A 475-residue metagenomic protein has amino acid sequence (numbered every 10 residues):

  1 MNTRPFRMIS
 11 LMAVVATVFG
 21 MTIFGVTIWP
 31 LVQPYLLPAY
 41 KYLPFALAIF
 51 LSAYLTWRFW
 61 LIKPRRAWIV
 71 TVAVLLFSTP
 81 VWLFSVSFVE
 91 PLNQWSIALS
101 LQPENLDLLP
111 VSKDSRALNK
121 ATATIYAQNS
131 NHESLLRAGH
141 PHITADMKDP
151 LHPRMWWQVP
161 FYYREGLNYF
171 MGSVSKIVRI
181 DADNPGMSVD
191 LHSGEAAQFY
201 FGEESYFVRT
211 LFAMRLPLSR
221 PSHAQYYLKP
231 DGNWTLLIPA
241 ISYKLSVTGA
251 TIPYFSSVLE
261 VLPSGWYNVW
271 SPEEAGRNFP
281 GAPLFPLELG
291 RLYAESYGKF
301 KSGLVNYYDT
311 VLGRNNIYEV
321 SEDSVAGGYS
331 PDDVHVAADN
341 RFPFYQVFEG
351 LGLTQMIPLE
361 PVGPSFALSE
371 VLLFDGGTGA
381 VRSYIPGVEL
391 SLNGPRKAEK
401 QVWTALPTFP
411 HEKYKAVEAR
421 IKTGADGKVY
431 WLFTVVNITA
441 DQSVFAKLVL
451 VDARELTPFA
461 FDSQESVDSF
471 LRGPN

Functional and structural regions predicted by a protein language model:
M1-N2: Short, Lys/Arg-rich, polar N-terminal cytosolic tail immediately upstream of the first transmembrane signal-anchor
F6-N475: Soluble extracytoplasmic regions of secretory-pathway and membrane proteins
